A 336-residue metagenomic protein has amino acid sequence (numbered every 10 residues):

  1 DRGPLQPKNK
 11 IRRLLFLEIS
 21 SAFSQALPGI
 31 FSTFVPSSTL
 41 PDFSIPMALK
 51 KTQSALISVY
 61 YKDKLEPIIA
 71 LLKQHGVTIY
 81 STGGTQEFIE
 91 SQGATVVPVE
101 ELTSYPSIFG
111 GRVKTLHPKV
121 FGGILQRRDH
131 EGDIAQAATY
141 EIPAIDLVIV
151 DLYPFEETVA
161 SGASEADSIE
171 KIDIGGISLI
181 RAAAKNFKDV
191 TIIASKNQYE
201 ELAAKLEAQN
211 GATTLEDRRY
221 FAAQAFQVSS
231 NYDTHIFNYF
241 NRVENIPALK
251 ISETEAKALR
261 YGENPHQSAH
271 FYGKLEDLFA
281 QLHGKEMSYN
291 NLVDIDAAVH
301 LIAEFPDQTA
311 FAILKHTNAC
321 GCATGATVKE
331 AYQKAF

Functional and structural regions predicted by a protein language model:
P7-N9: Intrinsic low-complexity, disordered N-terminal segments enriched in polar/charged/small residues
T33, T39, F43-P46: Short, positively charged and aromatic/hydrophobic N-terminal segments
M47-L102: N-terminal glycine-/serine-/threonine-rich phosphate-binding loop
A48-Q53, K114-F121, F155-S164, A183-A184 (+1 more regions): Gly-rich Lys/Arg/Thr-decorated short loops/hinges at beta-loop-alpha junctions or inter-strand turns that position
G84-F155: Glycine-rich nucleotide/cofactor/substrate-binding loop typically near the N-terminus or early in the first domain
L147-E170, I174-T213, L275: A short, charged helix-loop
N197-K205, Q209-F336: Active-site loops and adjacent core secondary-structure elements that bind or stabilize anionic groups
